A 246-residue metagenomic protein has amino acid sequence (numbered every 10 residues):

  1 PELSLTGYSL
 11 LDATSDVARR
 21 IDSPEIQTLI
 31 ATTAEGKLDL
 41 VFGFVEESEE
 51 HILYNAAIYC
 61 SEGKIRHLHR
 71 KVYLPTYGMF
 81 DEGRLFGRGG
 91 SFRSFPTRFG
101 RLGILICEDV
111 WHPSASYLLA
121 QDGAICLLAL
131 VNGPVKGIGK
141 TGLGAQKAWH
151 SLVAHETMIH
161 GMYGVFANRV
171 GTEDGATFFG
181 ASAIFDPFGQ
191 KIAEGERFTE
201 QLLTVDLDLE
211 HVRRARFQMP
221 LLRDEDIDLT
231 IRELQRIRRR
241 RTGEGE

Functional and structural regions predicted by a protein language model:
P1-V17, A129-N132: Short, conserved active-site loops that position catalytic residues or coordinate cofactors/metal ions across diverse
L3, L38, N55, G90 (+1 more regions): Change "...and in nucleic-acid phosphodiester-cleaving endonucleases..." to "...and in nucleic-acid processing enzymes
I21, A31, S48-C126, L130-L152 (+1 more regions): Active-site catalytic loop in hydrolytic enzyme cores
I21-V41, C107-L202: CN hydrolase (nitrilase-like) catalytic-core segments centered on the catalytic cysteine and neighboring Lys/Glu
F42-F44, N55-Y59, R93, S182-I184 (+1 more regions): Short beta-strand scaffold segments in enzyme catalytic cores
H69, F95, A167, G195 (+1 more regions): Hydrophobic residues at beta-strand termini and immediately following loops that shape nucleotide-binding pockets
F95-R98, D186-P187, L207: Active-site beta-strand termini and strand-to-loop segments that position acidic
E210-E246: A short C-terminal boundary segment appended to hydrolase-like catalytic domains
